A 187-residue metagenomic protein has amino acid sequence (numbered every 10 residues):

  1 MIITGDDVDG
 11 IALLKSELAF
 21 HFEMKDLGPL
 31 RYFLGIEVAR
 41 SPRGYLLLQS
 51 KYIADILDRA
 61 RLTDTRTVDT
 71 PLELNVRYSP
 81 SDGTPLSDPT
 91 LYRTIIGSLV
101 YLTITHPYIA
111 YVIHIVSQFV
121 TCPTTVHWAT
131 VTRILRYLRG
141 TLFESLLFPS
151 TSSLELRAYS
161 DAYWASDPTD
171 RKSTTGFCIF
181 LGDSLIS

Functional and structural regions predicted by a protein language model:
M1-F22, E37-L48, V120-P123: Catalytic palm subdomain of template-directed nucleic-acid polymerases, centered on the conserved carboxylate motif
I2, G10-I11, H21-L30, L102-A110 (+1 more regions): Active-site palm subdomain of RNA-directed nucleic acid polymerases
T4, E17, H21, K25 (+3 more regions): Mid-sequence acidic-hydrophobic segments that form the walls of catalytic/ligand-binding cavities or oligomerization
L27, Y32-S41: Conserved catalytic core of two-metal-ion nucleotidyltransferases
R40-G44, L48-S187: Divalent metal-binding acidic/histidine catalytic loops
